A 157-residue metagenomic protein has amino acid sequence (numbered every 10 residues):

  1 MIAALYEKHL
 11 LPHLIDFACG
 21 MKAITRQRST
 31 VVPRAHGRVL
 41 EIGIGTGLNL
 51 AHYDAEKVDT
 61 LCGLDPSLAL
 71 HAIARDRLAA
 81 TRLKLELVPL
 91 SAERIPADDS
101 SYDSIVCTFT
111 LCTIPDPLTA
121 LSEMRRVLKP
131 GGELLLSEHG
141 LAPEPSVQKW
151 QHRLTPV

Functional and structural regions predicted by a protein language model:
M1-L11, A23-R28: N-terminal, positively charged/glycine-rich alpha-helical extensions of SAM-dependent methyltransferases
E7, L14-M21, L135-V157: C-terminal alpha-helical "lid/dimerization" subdomain adjacent to the S-adenosyl-L-methionine
A18-R38, L48-H52: Conserved alpha-helix/loop element of class I SAM-dependent methyltransferases that forms part of the SAM/SAH-binding
L40-I42, T46-R94: Class I SAM-dependent methyltransferase SAM/SAH-binding core
G63, L87, D103-V106, L136: Conserved SAM-binding loop
E93-I105: A short acidic, Gly/Pro-enriched loop at the edge of an enzyme's catalytic core that lines a small-molecule cofactor
S104-D116: A short SAM/SAH-binding and catalytic strip from SAM-dependent methyltransferases
L118-E133: A short glycine-rich, Lys/Arg-flanked "PGG" loop and its adjoining helix->strand segment in the class I
